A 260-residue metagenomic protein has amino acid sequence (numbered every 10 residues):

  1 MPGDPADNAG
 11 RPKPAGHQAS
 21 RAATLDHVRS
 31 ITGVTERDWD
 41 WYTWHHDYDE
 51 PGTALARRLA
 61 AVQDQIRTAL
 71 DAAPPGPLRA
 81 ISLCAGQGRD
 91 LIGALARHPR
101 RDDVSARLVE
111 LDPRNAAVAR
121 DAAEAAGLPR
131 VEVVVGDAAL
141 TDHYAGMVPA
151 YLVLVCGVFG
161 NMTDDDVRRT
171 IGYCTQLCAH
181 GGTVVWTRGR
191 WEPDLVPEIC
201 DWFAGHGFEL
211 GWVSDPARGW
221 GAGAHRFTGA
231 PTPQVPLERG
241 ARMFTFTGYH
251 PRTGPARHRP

Functional and structural regions predicted by a protein language model:
V28-A73: Class I SAM-dependent methyltransferase Rossmann-like catalytic core, especially the SAM/SAH-binding loop
P74-G86: Conserved class I S-adenosyl-L-methionine
Q87-R101: Conserved SAM-binding loop of SAM-dependent methyltransferases across substrates and taxa, primarily the Class I
A119-R120: Conserved SAM-binding loop
A150-D166: A short SAM/SAH-binding and catalytic strip from SAM-dependent methyltransferases
V167-H180: A short glycine-rich, Lys/Arg-flanked "PGG" loop and its adjoining helix->strand segment in the class I
C178-G189: Conserved beta-strand signature within the Rossmann-like core of class I S-adenosyl-L-methionine
W212-P260: SAM/dcSAM-binding transferase cores
